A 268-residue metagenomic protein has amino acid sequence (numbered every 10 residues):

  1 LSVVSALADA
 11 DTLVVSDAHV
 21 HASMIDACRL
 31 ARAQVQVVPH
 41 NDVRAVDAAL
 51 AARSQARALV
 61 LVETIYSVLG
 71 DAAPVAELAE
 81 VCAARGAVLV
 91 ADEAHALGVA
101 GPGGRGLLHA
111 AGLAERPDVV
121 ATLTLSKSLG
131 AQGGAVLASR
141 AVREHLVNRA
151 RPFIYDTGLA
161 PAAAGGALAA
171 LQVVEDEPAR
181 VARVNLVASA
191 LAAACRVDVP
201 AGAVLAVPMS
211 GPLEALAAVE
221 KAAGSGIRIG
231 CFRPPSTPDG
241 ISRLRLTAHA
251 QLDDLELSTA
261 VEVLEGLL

Functional and structural regions predicted by a protein language model:
V3-A22: Conserved PLP-anchoring active-site segment centered on the Schiff-base-forming lysine
A31, A84-R85, S225: Helix C-cap/helix->beta junction micro-motif
Q36-A91: Active-site phosphate-binding strand-loop segment of PLP-dependent enzymes
E63, L78, D92, G134-A135 (+2 more regions): Structural scaffold positions in well-ordered secondary structure
G103, H109-H145: Active-site PLP attachment segment
Q132-G133, R149-L159, V174: A short glycine-threonine-serine/GTX helix/turn-capping micro-motif
G158-E177, R183, V187: Structural motif of enzymes handling amino- and sulfur-group chemistry
A182-A192, R196-G226, S236, G240-I241 (+1 more regions): Conserved PLP-binding catalytic core of the aspartate aminotransferase-like
